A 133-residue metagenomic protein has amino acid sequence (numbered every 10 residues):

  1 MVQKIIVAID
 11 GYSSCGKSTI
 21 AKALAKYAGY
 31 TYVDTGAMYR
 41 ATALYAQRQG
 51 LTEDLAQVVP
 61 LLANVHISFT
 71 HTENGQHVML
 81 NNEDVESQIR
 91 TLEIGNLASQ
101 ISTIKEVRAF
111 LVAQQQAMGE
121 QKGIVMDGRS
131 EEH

Functional and structural regions predicted by a protein language model:
V2-I6: Pre-Walker A (Motif I) flank of P-loop NTPase domains
I9: Hydrophobic anchor at the beta1->P-loop junction of P-loop NTPases
Y12: P-loop (Walker A) phosphate-binding loop of NTP-binding proteins
C15: ATP-binding Walker
S18: Walker A/P-loop
A37-G123: ATP-dependent small-molecule kinase phosphotransfer cores that center on conserved nucleotide phosphate-binding segments
E132-H133: Conserved small/polar residues in nucleotide/adenosyl-binding loops
